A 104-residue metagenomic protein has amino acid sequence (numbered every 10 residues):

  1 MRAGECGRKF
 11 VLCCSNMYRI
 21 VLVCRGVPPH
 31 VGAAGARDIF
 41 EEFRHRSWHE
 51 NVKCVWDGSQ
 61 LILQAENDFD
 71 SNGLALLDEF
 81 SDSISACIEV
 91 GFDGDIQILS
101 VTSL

Functional and structural regions predicted by a protein language model:
R2-G35: Short, extreme N-terminal segment that most often corresponds to the first beta-strand
R2-G7, R44-N51: Short amphipathic beta-strand starts and helix->beta connectors
M17-V21, I62, D93, I98: Broad gene-expression machinery/nucleic-acid interaction feature
V23-R25, D57, Q64-E66, L99-L104: A structural detector for beta-sheet-dominated domains
P28, W48-N51, T102-L104: A short, terminal or domain-edge coil/loop segment
P29-W48: Short amphipathic alpha-helix segments
W48-D82: Short, intrinsically disordered low-complexity segments
F69-L104: Charged interaction segments
